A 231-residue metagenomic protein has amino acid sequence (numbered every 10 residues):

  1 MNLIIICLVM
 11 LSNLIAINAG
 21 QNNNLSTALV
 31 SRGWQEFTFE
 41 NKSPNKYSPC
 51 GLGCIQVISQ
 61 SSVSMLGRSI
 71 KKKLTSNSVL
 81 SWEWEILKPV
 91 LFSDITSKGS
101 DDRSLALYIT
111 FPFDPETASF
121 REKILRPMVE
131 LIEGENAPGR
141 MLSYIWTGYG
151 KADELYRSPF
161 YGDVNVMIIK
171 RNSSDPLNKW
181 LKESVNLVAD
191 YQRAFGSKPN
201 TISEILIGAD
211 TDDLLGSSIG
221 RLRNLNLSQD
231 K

Functional and structural regions predicted by a protein language model:
I17-N41, F120-P127: Extracellular carbohydrate-recognition regions
K46-M65: Short carbohydrate-recognition loop motifs
S69-L80, S174-L177: Extracellular/lumenal carbohydrate-interaction signature centered on repeated Trp-anchored short motifs
E83-P89, P112-D114, V188: Solvent-exposed strand-to-loop "edge" motifs in beta-rich extracellular domains
K98-L105: Short coil-to-beta strand junction motifs in C2/discoidin
D102, P112-Y161: Extracellular/luminal beta-rich ligand-recognition and adhesion surfaces characterized by aromatic-Gly/Pro-enriched
G162-V164, I168-S173, L177-L215: Extracellular beta-strand ligand-recognition surfaces/modules
I205, L225-L227: Extracellular beta-strand elements of beta-rich domains used for carbohydrate recognition/degradation or cell-matrix
